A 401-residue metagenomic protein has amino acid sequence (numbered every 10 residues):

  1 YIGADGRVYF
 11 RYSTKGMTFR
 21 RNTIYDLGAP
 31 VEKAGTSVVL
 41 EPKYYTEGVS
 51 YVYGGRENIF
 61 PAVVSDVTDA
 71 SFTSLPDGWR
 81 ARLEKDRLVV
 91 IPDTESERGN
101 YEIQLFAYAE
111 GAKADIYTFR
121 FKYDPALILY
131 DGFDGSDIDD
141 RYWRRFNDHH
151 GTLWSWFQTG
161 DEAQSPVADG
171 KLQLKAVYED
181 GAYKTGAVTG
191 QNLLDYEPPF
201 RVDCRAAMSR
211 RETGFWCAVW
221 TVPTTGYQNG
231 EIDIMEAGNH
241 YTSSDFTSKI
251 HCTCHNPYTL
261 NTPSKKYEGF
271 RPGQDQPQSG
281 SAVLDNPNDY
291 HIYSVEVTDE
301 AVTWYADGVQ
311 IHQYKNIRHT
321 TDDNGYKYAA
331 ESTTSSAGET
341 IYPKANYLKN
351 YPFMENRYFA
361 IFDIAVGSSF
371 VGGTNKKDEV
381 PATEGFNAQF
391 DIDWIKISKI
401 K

Functional and structural regions predicted by a protein language model:
Y1, V31, W79-L83, D161-A168 (+1 more regions): Short, exposed beta-strand/loop patches in secreted or surface proteins that constitute
Y9-F10, I91-P92, R98-G99, A107 (+1 more regions): GH16 jelly-roll
F10-G35, A388-K401: A recurrent domain-boundary module in secreted/ectodomain proteins
E32-S71, Y117-F121, P125: Solvent-exposed, low-complexity, repeat-rich "mucin-like" stalks and linkers
G54-F60, S96-Q104: Short, solvent-exposed loop/turn segments enriched in Ser/Thr/Gly
T73-W79, E110, S136, V309: Change "in extracellular beta-sheet-rich domains … of secreted and cell-surface proteins" to "in beta-sheet-rich domains
L75-T94: Strand-loop-strand motifs at the edges of beta-sheets in extracellular beta-sandwich domains
Y108-I116: Short, exposed coil/turn segments at beta-strand boundaries within extracellular/luminal domains
